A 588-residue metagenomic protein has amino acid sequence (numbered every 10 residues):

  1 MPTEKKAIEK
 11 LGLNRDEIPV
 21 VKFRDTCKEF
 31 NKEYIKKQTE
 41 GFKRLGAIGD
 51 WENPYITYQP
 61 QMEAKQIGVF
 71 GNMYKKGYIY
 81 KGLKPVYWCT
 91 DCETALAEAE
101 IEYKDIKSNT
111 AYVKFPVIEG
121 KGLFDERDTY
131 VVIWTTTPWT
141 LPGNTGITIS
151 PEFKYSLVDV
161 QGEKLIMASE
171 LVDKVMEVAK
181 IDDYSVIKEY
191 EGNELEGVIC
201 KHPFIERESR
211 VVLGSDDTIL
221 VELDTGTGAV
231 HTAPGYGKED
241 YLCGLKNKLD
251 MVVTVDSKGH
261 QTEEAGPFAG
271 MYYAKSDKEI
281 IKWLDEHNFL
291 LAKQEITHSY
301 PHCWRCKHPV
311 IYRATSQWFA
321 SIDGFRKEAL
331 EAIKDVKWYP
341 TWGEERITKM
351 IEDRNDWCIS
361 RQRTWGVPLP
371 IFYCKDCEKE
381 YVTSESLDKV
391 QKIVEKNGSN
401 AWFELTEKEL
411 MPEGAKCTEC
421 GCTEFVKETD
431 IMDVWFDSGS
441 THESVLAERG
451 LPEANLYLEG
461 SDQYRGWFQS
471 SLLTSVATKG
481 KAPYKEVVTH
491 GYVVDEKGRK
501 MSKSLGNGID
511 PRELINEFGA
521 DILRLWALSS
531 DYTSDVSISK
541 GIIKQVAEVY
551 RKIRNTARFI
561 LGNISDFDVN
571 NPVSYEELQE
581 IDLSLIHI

Functional and structural regions predicted by a protein language model:
M1-G162, A233-F268, H287-A329, M350-I351 (+4 more regions): N-terminal, positively charged nucleic-acid-binding surface of large information/translation enzymes
K5, E9-L13, D25, E40 (+10 more regions): Long, charged, mostly alpha-helical binding arms that flank functional sites
G41-I48, Q61-T94, A99, I106-Y112 (+8 more regions): Helix-rich, typically C-terminal accessory recognition domains appended to large enzymatic cores
Y74-I101, V175-D183, L195, I393-C422: Amphipathic alpha-helical
A97, I311, V382, E424-V426: Short functional micro-motifs and their immediate structural scaffolds
G143-D256, D285, I322-E331, E344: Catalytic alpha/beta core of large soluble enzyme barrels
I205-G214, K427-E453, K485: Active-site-adjacent "gating/activation" loops or surface patches in catalytic cores
K238-K248, I281-L284, Y464-G480: Metal-dependent nuclease catalytic cores in nucleic-acid-processing enzymes, especially RNase H-like/related
